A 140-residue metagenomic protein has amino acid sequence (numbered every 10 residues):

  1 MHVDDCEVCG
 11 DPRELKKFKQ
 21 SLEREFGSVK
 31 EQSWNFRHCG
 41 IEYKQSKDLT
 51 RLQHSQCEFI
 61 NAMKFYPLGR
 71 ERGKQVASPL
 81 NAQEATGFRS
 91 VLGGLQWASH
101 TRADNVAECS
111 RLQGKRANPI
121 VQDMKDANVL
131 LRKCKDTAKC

Functional and structural regions predicted by a protein language model:
M1-C140: Long, low-complexity, charge-biased intrinsically disordered regions
